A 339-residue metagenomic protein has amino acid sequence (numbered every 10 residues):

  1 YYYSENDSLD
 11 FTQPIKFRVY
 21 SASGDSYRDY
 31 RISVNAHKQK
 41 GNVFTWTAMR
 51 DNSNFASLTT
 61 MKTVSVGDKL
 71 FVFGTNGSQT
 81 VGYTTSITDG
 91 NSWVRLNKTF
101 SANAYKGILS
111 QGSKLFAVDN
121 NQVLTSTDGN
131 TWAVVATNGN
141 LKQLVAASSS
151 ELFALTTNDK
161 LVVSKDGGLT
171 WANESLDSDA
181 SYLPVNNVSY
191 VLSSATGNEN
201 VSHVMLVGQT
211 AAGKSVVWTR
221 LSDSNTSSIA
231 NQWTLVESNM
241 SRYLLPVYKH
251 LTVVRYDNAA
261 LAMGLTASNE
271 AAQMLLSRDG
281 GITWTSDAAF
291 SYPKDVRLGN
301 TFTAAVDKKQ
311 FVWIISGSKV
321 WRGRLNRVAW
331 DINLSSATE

Functional and structural regions predicted by a protein language model:
Y1-T59, G90, V328-W330, L334-E339: Beta-rich interaction/scaffold domains
G24, T75-T80, D159-K160, G208-K214 (+3 more regions): Short glycine/acidic-enriched loop and turn motifs that connect beta-strands
N42-D51, N91-F100, A133-G139, W171-D179 (+3 more regions): Beta-propeller fold detector
W46-D51, K62-K98: Beta-propeller domains
S53-S65, K98-S113, V135-E151, D177-E199 (+3 more regions): Repeated scaffold domains used in trafficking and secretory/extracellular systems, primarily beta-propellers
G67-V72, S113-A117, S150-A154, N198-L206 (+3 more regions): Entry beta-strands of beta-propeller and related beta-repeat scaffolds
G82-T88, T125-T127, S164-K165, R220-D223 (+2 more regions): Conserved Ser/Thr-centered positions that define the repeating blades of beta-propeller domains
S241-G280: Loop/turn-rich, solvent-exposed surfaces of beta-rich toroidal or solenoidal domains
